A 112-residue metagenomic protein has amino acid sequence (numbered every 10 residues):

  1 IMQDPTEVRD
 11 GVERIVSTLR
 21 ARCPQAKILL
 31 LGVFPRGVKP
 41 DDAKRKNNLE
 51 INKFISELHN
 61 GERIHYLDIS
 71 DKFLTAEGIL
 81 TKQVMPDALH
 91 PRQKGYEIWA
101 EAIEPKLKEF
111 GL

Functional and structural regions predicted by a protein language model:
I1-L112: Alpha-helical cap/lid subdomain in secreted, periplasmic, or secretory-pathway luminal O-acyl-processing enzymes
